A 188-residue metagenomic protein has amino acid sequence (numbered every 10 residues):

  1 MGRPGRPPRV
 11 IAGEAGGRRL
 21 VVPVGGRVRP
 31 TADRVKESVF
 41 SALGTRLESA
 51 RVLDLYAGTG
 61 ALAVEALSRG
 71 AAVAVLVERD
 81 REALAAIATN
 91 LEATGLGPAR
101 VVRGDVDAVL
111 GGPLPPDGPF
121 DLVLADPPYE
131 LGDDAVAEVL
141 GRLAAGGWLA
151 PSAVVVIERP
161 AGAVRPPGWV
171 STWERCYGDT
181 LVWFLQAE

Functional and structural regions predicted by a protein language model:
M1-E188: Class I S-adenosyl-L-methionine-dependent methyltransferase catalytic core
